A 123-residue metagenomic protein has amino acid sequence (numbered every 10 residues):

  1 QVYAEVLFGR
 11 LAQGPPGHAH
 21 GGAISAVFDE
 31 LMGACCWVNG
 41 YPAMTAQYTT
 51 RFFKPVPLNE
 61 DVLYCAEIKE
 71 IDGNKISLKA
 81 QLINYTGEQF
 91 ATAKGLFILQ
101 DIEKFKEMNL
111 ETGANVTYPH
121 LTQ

Functional and structural regions predicted by a protein language model:
Q1-A19: Catalytic strand-loop segment that frames the active site of acyl-thioester-processing enzymes
A4, Y48-F52, A66, A80 (+1 more regions): A structural signal for short, well-ordered beta-strand segments
A4-G9, A23, F105-G113: Charged, low-complexity, helix/coiled-coil-prone segments
F8-R10, K54, L99-D101: Non-catalytic surface loops within mature trypsin-like serine protease
G14-G17, G21-G22, G33, N59: Glycine-centered flexibility sites
I24-F28: Mid-length scaffold segments of soluble, non-membrane domains
E30-C65, F90: Hydrophobic beta-strand-centered segment that forms part of the acyl-chain substrate-binding groove
P57-L58, K69-Q123: HotDog/MaoC-like acyl-thioester-processing domains
